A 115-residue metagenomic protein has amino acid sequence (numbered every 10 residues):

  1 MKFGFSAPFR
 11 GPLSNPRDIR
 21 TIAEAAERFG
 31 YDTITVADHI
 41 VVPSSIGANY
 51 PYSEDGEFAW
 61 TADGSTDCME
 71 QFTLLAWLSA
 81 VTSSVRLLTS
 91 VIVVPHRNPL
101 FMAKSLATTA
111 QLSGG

Functional and structural regions predicted by a protein language model:
M1-V81: N-terminal beta1-alpha1-beta2 module of alpha/beta enzyme domains
G4, G30, L88, G114-G115: Glycine-centered flexibility sites
N15-T21, P95-Q111: Glycine-rich anion/phosphate-binding loops
E27-R28, A76-S84, L106, A110-G115: Acidic (Asp/Glu)-rich catalytic clusters
L87-H96: Conserved strand-turn element in the central/C-terminal portion of the radical SAM core barrel that lines
